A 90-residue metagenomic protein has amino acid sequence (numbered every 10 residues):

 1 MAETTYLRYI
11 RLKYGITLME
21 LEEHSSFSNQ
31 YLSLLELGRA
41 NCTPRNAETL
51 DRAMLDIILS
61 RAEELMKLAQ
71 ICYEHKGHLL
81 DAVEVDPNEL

Functional and structural regions predicted by a protein language model:
M1-K13: A short, Lys/Arg-rich alpha-helix, primarily the initiator
R11, E22, D51: The alpha-helix within a helix-turn-helix
G15-L34: Short alpha-helical DNA-recognition segment
L37: Short, conserved catalytic or interaction motifs in soluble domains
T43-E64: DNA major-groove recognition helix of helix-turn-helix/homeodomain DNA-binding modules
K67-L90: Helix-turn-helix/homeodomain-like alpha-helical modules used for DNA recognition and transcription-factor dimerization
